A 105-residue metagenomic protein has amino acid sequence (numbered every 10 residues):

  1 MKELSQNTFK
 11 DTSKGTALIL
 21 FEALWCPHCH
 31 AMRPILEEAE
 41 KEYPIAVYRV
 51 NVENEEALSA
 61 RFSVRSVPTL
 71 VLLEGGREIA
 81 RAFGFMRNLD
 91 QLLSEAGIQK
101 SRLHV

Functional and structural regions predicted by a protein language model:
K2, Q6-A39: Local sequence-structure signature of Cys/Sec-based thiol-disulfide redox active-site neighborhoods
E3-L4, F21, E37-L58: Thiol-based oxidoreductase modules, predominantly thioredoxin-like and allied folds used for disulfide exchange
D11-T12, L58-F62, E95: CheY-like receiver
P27, N54-A57, R87: Short alpha-helical
P34, R61-F62, R87: Chalcogenol-based redox active-site neighborhoods
E55, V67, I79: Active-site loop signature of alpha/beta-hydrolase-fold enzymes
F62-V71: Structural micro-motif
L72-V105: Non-catalytic, surface beta->alpha helical segment in thiol-disulfide oxidoreductase systems
